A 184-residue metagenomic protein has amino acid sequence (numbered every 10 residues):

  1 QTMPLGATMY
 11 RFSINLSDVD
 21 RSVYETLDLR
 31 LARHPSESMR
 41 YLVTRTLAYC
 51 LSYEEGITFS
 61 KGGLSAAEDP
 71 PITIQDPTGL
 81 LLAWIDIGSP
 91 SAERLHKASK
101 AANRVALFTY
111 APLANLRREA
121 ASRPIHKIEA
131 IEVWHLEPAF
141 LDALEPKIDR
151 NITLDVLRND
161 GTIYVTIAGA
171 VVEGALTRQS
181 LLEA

Functional and structural regions predicted by a protein language model:
Q1-M3: Short, Lys/Arg-enriched N-terminal segments with co-localized hydrophobic residues within the first ~10-30 amino acids
D18-G63: Acidic-basic catalytic patches of nuclease active cores, encompassing PD-(D/E)XK and other metal-cofactor nuclease
I57-D69, T73-P77: Long amphipathic N-terminal alpha/beta scaffold segment
I72-I74, G79-L95: Conserved catalytic cores of phosphodiester-cleaving nucleases, focusing on short active-site segments
R94-A98, E119-A120: A short acidic, amphipathic alpha-helical/loop segment
A101-T109, I128-V133: Hydrophobic beta-strand segments of well-ordered beta-sheets in folded domains
T109-A114, A139: Short beta-alpha junction loops
R117-V171, T177: Domain-level recognition of nuclease-like catalytic cores that cleave nucleotide substrates
